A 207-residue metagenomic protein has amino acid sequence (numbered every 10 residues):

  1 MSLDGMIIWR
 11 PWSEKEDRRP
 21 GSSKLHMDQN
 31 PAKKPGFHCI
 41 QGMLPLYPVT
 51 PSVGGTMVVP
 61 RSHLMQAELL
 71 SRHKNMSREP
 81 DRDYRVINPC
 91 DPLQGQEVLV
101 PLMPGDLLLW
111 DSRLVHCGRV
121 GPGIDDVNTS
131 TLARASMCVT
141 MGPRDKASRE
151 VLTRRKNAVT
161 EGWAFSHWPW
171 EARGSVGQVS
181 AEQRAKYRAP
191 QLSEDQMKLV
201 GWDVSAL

Functional and structural regions predicted by a protein language model:
M1-V58: Conserved double-stranded beta-helix
W9-P11, V59-Q66, R134-S136, T140-K146: Short edge-strand/loop segments of extracellular domains
E14-P20, G54-T56, E68-S71, G121-G123 (+1 more regions): Short aromatic-enriched loop/helix-cap "lid" or pocket-rim segments at secondary-structure transitions that line
P20-L25, P80-Q96, G121-T131, L152-N157: Short, surface-exposed loop/helix-turn segments at secondary-structure junctions that function as lids/hinges flanking
K33-P35, A67, G118, A147: Active-site-proximal flexible loops/turns
G36, P101, T131: Extracellular/periplasmic catalytic domains that process cell-envelope and extracellular macromolecules
C39, V49-C117: Double-stranded beta-helix
L108-L109, R113-L207: Non-heme Fe(II)/2-oxoglutarate
